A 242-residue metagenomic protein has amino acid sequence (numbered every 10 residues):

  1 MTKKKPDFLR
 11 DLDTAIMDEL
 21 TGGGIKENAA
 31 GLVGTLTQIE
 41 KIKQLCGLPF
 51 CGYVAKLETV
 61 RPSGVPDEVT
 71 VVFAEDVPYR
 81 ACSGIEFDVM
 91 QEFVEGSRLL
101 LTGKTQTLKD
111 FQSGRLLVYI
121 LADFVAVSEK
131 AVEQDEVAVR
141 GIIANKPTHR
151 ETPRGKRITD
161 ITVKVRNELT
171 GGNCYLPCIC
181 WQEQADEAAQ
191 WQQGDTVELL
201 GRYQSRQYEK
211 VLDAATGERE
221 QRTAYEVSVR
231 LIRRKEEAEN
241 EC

Functional and structural regions predicted by a protein language model:
M1-C242: OB-fold and OB-like single-stranded nucleic-acid-recognition modules and their adjacent interaction interfaces
